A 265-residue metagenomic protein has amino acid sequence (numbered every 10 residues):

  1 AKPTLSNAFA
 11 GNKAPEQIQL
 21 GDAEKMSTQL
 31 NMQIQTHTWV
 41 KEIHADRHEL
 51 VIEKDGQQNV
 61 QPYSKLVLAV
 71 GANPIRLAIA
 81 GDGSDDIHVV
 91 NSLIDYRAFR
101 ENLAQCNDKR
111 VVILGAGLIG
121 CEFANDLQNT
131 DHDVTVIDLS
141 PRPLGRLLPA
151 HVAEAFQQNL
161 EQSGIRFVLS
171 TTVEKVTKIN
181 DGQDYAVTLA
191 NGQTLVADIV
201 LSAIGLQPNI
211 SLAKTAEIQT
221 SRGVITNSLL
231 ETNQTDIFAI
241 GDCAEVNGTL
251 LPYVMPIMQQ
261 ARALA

Functional and structural regions predicted by a protein language model:
A1-Q33, A124-L148: Beta1-alpha1 glycine-rich phosphate/pyrophosphate-binding loop at the start of Rossmann-like nucleotide-binding domains
Q35-K54, Q61, T130-T226: A Rossmann-like FAD-binding core segment of flavoenzymes
T36, A45-D46, V51-E53, Q57-E101 (+1 more regions): Glycine/serine-rich phosphate-binding loop and adjoining beta1-alpha1 elements at the start of nucleotide-handling
A72-P74, I94, L118, P143 (+1 more regions): Residue-level detector of alpha-helix initiation sites
D85-N107, T188, T194-A263: FAD-site-proximal beta/loop scaffold in flavoenzymes
A98-L148, V152: Rossmann-like NAD(P)H-binding beta-loop-alpha module
